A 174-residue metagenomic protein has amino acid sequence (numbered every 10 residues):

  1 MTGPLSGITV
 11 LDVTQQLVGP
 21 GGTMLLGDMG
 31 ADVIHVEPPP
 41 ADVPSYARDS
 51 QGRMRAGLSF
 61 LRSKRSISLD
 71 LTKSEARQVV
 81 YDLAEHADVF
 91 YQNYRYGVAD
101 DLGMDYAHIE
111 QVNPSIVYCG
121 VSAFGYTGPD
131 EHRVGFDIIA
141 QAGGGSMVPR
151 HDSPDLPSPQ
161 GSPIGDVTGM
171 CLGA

Functional and structural regions predicted by a protein language model:
M1-A174: N-terminal helix-loop segment corresponding to the beta1-alpha1 unit of nucleotide/adenylate-binding folds
